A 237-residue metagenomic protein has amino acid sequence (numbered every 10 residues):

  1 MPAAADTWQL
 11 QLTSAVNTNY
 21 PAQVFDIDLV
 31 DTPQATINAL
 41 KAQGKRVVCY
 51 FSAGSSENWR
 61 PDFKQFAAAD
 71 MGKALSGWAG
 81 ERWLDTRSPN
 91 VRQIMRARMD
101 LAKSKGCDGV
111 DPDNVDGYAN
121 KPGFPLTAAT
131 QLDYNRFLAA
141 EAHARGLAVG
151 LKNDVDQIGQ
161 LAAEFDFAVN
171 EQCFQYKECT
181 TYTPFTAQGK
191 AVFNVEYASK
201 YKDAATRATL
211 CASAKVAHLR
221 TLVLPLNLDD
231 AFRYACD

Functional and structural regions predicted by a protein language model:
M1-D237: Glycan-processing catalytic domains of CAZymes
